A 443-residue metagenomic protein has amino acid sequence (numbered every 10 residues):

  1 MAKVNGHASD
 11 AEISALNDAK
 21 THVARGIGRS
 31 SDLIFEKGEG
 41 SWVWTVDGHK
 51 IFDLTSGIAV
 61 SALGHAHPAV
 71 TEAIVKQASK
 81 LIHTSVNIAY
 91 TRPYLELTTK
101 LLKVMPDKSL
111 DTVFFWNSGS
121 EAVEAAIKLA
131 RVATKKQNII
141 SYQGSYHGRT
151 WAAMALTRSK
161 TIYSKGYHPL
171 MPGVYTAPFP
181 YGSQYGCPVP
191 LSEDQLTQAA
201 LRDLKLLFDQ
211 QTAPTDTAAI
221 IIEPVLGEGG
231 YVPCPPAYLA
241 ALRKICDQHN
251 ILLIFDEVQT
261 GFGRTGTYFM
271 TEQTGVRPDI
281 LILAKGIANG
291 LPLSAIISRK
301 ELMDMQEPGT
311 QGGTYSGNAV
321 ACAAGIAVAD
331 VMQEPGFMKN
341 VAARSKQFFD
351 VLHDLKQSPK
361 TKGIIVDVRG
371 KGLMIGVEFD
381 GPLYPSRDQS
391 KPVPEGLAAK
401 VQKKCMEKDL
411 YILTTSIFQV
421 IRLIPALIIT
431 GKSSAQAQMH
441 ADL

Functional and structural regions predicted by a protein language model:
A2-L443: Conserved N-terminal phosphate-binding loop of PLP-dependent enzymes in the Aspartate aminotransferase
